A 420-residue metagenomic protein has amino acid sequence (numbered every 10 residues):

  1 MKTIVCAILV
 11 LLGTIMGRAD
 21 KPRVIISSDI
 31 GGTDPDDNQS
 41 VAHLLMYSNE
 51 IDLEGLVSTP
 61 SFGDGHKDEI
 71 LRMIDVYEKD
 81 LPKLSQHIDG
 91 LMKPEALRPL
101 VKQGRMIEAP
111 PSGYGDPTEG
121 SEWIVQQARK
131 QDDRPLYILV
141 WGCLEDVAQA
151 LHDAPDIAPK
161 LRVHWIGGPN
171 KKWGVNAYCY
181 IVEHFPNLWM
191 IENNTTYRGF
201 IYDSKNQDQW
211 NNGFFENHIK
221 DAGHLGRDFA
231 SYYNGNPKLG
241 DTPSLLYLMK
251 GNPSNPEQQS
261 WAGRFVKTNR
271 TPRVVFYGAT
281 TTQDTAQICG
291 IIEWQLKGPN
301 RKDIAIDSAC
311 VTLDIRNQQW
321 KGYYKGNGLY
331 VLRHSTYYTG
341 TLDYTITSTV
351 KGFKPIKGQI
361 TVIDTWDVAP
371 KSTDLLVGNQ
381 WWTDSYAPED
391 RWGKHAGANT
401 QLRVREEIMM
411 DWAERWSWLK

Functional and structural regions predicted by a protein language model:
M1-D20: Bacterial Sec-dependent N-terminal signal peptides
D20-K420: N-terminal acidic, glycine/proline-rich low-complexity segments
